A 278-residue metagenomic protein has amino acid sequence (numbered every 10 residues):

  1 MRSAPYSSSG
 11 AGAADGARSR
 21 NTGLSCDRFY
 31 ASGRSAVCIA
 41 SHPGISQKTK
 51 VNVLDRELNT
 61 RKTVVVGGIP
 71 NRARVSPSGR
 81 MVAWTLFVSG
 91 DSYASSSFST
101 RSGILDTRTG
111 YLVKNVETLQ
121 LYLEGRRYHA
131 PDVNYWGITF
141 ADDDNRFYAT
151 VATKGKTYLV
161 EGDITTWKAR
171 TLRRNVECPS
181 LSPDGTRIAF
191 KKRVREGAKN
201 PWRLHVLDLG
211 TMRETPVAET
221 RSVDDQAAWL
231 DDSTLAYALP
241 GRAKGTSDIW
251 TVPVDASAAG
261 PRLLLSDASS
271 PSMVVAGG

Functional and structural regions predicted by a protein language model:
M1-G278: Sequence signature of WD/YWTD-type beta-propeller architectures
